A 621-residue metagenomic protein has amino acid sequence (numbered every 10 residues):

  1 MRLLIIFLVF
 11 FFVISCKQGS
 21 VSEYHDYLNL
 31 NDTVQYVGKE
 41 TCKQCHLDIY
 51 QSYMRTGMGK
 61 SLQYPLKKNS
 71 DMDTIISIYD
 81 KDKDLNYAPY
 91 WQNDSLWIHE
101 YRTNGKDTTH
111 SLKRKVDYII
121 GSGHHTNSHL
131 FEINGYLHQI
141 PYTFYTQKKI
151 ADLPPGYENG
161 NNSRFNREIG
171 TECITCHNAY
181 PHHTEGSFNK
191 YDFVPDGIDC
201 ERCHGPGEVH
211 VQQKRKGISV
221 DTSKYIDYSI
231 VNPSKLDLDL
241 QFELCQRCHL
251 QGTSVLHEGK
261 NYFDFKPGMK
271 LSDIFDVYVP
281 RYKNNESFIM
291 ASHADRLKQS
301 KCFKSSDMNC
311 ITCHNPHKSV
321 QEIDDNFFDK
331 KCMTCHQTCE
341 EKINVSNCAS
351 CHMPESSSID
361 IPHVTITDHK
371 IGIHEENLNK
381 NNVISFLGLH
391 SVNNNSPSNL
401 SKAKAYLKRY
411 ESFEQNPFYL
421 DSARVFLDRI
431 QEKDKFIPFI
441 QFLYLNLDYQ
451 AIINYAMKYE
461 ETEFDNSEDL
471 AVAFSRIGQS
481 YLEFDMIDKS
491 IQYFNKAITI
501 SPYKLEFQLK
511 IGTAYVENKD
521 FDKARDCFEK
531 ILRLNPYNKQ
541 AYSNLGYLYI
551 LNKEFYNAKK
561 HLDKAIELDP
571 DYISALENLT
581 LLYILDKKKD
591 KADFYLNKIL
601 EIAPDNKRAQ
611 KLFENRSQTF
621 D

Functional and structural regions predicted by a protein language model:
S20-D26, L30, D48-S122, T126-I133 (+3 more regions): Primarily the internal scaffold of c-type cytochrome electron-transfer domains, especially repeated/multiheme c-type
K408, L445, E483, E517-N518 (+3 more regions): Register position in tetratricopeptide repeats
R429-I430, T462-N466, I500, L534 (+2 more regions): Structural marker of alpha-solenoid helical repeat scaffolds
K433-K435, N466-A471, L505-E506, K539-Q540 (+2 more regions): Helix-start (N-cap) detector for alpha-helical repeat units in TPR-like alpha-solenoids, especially tetratricopeptide
